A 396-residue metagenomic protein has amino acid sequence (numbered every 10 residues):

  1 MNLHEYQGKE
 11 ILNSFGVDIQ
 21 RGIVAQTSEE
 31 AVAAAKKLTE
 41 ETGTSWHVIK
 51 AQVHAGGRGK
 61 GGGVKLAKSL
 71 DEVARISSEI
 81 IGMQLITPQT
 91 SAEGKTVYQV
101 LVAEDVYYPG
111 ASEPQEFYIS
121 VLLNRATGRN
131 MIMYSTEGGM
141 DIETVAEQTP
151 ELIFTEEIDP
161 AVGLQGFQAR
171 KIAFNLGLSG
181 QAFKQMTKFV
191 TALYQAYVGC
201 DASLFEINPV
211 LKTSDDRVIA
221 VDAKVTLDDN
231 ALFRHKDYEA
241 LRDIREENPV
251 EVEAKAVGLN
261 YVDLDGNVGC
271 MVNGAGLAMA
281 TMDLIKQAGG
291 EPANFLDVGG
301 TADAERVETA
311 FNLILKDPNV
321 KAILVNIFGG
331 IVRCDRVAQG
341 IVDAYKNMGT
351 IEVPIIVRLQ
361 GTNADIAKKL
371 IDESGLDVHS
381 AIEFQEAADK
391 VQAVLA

Functional and structural regions predicted by a protein language model:
M1-I207, L211-V325, D335-V337, L359-D372 (+1 more regions): ATP-dependent carboxylate/acyl-activation modules
G289, K346-E352, S374-L376: Short helix-capping segments at alpha-helix termini
F328-V332: Glycine-rich, proline-tolerant flexible connector loops at the mouths of alpha/beta enzymes
R333-E352: Amphipathic alpha-helical interaction surfaces in cytosolic regulatory modules
E352-Q360: Short internal beta-strands
